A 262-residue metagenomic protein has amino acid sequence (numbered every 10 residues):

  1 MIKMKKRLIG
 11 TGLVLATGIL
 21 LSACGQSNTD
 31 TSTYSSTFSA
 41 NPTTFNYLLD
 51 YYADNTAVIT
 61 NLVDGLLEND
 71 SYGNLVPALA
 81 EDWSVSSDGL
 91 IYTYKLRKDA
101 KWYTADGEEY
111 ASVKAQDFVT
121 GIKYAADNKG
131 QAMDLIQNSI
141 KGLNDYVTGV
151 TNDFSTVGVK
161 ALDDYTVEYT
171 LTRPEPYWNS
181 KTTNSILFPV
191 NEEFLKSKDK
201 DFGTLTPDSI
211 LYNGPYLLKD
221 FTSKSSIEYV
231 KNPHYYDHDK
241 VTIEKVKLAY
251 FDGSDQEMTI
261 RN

Functional and structural regions predicted by a protein language model:
L21-A23: C-terminal motif of bacterial Sec signal peptides marking the signal peptidase cleavage site
G25-S27: Bacterial signal peptide processing site
D30-A40, I91-K95, F118-G121, V167-E168 (+3 more regions): Short, well-ordered beta-strand elements
T37-S87, L211: N-terminal lobe/hinge region of extracytoplasmic solute-binding protein
Y72-K101, L135-E193: Surface-exposed ligand-recognition segments of extracellular binding domains, strongest in the long/variable loop
E81-M133: Aromatic- and charge-enriched surface segment that lines or borders ligand/interaction sites
F154-S155, D164-Y165, L171-V241, K245: Gly/Pro-rich hinge or "lid" segments in bacterial periplasmic/extracellular proteins
K247-M258: Short helix-initiation/N-cap motifs at beta->coil->alpha
